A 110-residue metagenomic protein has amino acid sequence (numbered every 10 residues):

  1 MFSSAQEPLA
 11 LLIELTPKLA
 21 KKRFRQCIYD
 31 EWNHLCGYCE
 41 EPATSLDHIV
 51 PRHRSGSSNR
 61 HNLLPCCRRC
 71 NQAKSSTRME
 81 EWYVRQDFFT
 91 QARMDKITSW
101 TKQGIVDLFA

Functional and structural regions predicted by a protein language model:
M1-N33, Q91-F109: Short, charged surface segments at domain edges that flank catalytic/cofactor-binding sites
R25, R52, N71: Generic anion/oxyanion-binding catalytic loop in active/binding sites
L35-P65, K74-V84: Histidine-centered nuclease catalytic patch
H61-N62, Q72-A110: A detector for short metal-coordination/catalytic motifs
R68: Active-site/pore-lining binding-face segments in mid-to-C-terminal subdomains
